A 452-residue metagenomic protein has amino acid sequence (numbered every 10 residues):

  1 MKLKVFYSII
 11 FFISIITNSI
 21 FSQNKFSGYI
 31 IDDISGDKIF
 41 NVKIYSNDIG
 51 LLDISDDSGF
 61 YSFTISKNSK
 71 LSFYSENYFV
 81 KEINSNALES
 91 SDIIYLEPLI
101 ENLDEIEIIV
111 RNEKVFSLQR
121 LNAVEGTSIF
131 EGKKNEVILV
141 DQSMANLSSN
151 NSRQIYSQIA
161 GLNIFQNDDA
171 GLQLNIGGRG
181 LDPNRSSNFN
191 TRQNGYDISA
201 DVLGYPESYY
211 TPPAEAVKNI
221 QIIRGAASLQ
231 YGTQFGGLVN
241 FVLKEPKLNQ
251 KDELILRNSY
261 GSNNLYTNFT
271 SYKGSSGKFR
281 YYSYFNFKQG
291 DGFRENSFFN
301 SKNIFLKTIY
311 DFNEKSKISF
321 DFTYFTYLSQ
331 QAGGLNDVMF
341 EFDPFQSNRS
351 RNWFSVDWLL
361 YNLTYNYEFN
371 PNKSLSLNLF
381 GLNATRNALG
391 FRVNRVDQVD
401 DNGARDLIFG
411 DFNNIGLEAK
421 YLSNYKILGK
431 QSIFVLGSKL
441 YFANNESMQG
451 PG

Functional and structural regions predicted by a protein language model:
I49-F60: Short, acidic Ser/Thr/Gly-rich low-complexity loop/linker segments typical of extracellular and cell-surface proteins
S62, Y196-R224: Short acidic/polar hinge/loop motifs at secondary-structure boundaries that mediate gating or recognition
Y74-Y78, S91-A145, R153: Short, acidic, small-residue-rich periplasmic hinge/interaction motif at the N-terminus of Gram-negative outer-membrane
S91-Y95, N122-I129, S152-I155, N175-R179 (+5 more regions): N-terminal periplasmic accessory domains that precede and gate Gram-negative outer-membrane beta-barrel machines
E125-G132, E136-I138, M144-A200, K218: Extracytoplasmic beta-strand/coil segments of soluble accessory domains associated with Gram-negative outer-membrane
I255-R257, Q289-R294, N300-F305, F342-R351 (+3 more regions): Extracellular loop and loop/strand-boundary signature of outer-membrane beta-barrel proteins
Y260-Q289, R294-Q330, W353-N370, L440: Transmembrane beta-barrel wall of Gram-negative outer-membrane proteins
E314-F325, S355-G452: Face-selective signature of the C-terminal outer-membrane beta-barrel domain
